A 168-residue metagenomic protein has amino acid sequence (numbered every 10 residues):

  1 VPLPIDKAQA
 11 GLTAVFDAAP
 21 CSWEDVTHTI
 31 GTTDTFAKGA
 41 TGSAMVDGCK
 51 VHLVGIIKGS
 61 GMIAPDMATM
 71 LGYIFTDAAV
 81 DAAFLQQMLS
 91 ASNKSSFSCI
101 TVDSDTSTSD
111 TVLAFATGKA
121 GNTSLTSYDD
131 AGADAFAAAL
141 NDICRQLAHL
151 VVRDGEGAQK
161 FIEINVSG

Functional and structural regions predicted by a protein language model:
V1-A8, T101-S124, I164: Short, surface-exposed loop/turn segments at secondary-structure boundaries that line and modulate
V1-S95, S107: Glycine-rich, mobile lid/loop segments that gate access to catalytic sites or pores
S22-T27, T41, F97-S109, Q146-E163: Flexible, glycine/charged-enriched surface loops at secondary-structure junctions
H52-G55, Y73, L113-A114, E163-V166: Structured core elements
Q86-C99, A139-A148: Short, well-ordered amphipathic alpha-helical segments that serve as non-catalytic structural scaffolds within diverse
T117-G168: A glycine- and small/hydrophobic-rich beta-loop-beta segment that serves as a flexible "lid/hinge" or phosphate-binding
